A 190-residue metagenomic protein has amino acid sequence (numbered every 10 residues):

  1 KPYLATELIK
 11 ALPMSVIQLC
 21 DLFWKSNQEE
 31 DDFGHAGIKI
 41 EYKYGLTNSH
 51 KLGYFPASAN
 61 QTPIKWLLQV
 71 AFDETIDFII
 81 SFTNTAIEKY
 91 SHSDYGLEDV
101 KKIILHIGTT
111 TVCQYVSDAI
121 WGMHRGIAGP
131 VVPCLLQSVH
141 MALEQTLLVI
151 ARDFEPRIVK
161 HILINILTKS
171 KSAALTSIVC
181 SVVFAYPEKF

Functional and structural regions predicted by a protein language model:
K1-F190: Extended alpha-helical scaffold segments
